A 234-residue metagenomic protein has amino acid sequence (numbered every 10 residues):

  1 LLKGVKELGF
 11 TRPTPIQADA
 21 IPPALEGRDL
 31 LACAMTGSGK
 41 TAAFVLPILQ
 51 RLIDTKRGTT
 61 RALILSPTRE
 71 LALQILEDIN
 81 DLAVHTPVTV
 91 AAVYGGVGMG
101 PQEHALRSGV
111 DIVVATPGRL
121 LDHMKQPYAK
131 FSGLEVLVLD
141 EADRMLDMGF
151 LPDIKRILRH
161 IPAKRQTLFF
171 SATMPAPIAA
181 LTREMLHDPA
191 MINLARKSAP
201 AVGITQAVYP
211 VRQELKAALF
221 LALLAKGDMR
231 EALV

Functional and structural regions predicted by a protein language model:
L1-C33, Q50, D140: Conserved pre-motif I regulatory segment
L2-K3, E7-F10, R57-K125, G133-V136 (+4 more regions): Conserved nucleic-acid-binding Ia/Ib motif block in the N-terminal RecA-like helicase ATPase lobe
V5, Q17, A32, I48 (+12 more regions): Residue-level signature of catalytic and energy-coupling elements of molecular machines, predominantly ATP/GTP-dependent
A18-L30, T41-R57, E70-L82, L121 (+2 more regions): Walker A/P-loop NTP-binding motif
E26-A32, G58-A62, V110-D111, M229-E231: Pre-Walker A (Motif I) flank of P-loop NTPase domains
A34-S38: The conserved Walker
K130-L139, D143-P200: Post-DEXD/H (motif II) to motif III coupling segment of the RecA-like Helicase ATP-binding lobe
G203-V234: Conserved interdomain hinge at the start of the Helicase C-terminal
